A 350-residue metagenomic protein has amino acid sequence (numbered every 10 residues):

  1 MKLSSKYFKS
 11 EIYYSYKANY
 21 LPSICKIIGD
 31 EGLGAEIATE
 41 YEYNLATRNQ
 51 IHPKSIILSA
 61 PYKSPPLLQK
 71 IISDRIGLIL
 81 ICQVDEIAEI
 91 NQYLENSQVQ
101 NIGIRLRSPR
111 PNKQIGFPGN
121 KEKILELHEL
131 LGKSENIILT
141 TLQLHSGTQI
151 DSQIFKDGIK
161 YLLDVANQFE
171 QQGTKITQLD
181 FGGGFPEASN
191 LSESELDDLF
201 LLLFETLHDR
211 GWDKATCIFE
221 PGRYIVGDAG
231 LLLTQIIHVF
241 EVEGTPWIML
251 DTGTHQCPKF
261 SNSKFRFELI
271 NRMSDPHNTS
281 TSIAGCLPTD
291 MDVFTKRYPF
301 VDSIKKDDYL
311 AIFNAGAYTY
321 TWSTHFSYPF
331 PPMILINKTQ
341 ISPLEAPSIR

Functional and structural regions predicted by a protein language model:
M1-K6: A short, N-terminal amphipathic alpha-helix
S10-I12, L33-G34, K54-I57, G77-I79 (+9 more regions): Structural motif
E11-Q178, F185: Active-site-proximal beta-alpha core segment in soluble small-molecule metabolic enzymes
Y20-S23, P111-N112, T148-D151, F185-S189 (+4 more regions): Flexible loop/turn segments at secondary-structure boundaries
K113-F117, S192, W322: Glycine/threonine-rich flexible loop motifs
K156-P221: Acidic, glycine-rich loop-and-beta core segments that form the ion-binding/anion-interacting portion of active sites
L202, D213-R350: Charged (often Lys/Glu-rich) extended helix/loop segments that serve as interaction or gating elements
